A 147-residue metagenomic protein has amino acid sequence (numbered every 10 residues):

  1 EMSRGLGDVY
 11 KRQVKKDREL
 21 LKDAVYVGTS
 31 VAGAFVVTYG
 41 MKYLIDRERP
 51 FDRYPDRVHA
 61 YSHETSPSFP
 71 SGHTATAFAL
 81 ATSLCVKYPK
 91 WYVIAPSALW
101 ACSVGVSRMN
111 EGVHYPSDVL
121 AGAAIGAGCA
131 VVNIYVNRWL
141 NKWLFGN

Functional and structural regions predicted by a protein language model:
E1-Y10: Single conserved hydrophobic/aromatic residue that forms the stacking wall/gate of nucleotide- or nucleobase-binding
S3-R4, T38, F78: Membrane-embedded glycan transfer/ligation machinery that uses polyprenyl lipid-linked sugar donors/oligosaccharides
K11-R12, C102: Hydrophobic transmembrane alpha-helices of multi-pass, membrane-embedded glycosylation machinery
V14-K16, I45-D46, P89, G112: Short helix-capping/hinge motifs at transmembrane helix termini and TM-loop junctions
K15-V37: Interfacial segments of alpha-helical transmembrane regions
A34-P50: Transmembrane alpha-helix/helix-exit interface in multi-pass inner-membrane proteins
P55-N147: Membrane-embedded catalytic cores of phosphoryl/pyrophosphoryl-handling enzymes
